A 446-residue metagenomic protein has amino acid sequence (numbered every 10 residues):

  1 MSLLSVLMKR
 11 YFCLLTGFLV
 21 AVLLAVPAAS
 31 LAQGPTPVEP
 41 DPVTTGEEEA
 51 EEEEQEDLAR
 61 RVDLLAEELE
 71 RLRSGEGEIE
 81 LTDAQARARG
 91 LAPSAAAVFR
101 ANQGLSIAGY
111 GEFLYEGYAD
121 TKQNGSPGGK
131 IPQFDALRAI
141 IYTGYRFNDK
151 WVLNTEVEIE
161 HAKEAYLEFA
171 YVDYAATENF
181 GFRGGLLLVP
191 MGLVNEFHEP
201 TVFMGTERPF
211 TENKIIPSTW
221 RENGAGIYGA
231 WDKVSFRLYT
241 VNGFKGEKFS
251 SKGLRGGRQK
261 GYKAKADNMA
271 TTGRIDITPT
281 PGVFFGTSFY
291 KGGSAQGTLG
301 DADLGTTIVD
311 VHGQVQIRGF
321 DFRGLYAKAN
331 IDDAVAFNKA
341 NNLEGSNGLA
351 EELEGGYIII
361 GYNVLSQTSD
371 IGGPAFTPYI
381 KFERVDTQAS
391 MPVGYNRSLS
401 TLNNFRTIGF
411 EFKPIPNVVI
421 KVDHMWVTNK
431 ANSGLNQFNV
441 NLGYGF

Functional and structural regions predicted by a protein language model:
M1-C13: N-terminal secretory signal peptides that target proteins for export/translocation
T16-P27: Bacterial N-terminal signal peptides
S30-E112: N-terminal periplasmic/intermembrane-space "pro-region" immediately following the signal or transit peptide
E49, A170-A175, N195, F203 (+1 more regions): Outer-membrane beta-barrel pore domains
P93-N124, G128-E247, D267-F285, A350 (+3 more regions): Outer membrane beta-barrel
K248, G253-T298: Loop-centered beta-sheet repeat module
